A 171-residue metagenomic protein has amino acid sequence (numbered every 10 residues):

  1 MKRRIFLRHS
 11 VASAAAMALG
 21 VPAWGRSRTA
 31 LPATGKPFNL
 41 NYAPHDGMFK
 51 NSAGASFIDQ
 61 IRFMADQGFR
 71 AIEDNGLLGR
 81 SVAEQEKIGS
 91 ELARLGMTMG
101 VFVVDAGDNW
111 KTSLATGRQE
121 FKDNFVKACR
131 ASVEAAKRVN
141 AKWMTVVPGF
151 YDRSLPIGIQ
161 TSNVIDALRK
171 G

Functional and structural regions predicted by a protein language model:
K2-R138, K142, I159, D166-R169: N-terminal pre-domain/capping segments
V104, P148-G149: Histidine-centered beta-alpha loop that forms part of the nucleotide-sugar donor binding/catalytic region in diverse
T145: Short, basic/glycine-rich phosphate-binding loops at helix/coil junctions that contact nucleotide phosphates
G149-T161: Surface-exposed cleft-lining segments at the edges of enzyme active sites
